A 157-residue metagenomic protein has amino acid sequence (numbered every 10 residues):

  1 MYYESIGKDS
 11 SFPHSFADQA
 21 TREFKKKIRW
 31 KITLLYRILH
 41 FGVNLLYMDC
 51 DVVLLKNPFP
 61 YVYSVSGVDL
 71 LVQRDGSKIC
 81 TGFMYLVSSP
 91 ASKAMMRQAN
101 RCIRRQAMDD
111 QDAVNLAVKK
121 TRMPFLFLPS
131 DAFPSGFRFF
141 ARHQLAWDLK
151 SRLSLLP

Functional and structural regions predicted by a protein language model:
M1-F41: Active-site-proximal specificity loops/subdomain of glycosyltransferases
I6-K8, F59-P60, R97-A99, D112: Short coil/turn segments at secondary-structure boundaries
L34, L70-V72, F83-Y85, A113 (+1 more regions): Conserved hydrophobic/aromatic beta-strand scaffold that supports enzyme active sites
L35, G42-V53: Short beta-strand-to-loop acidic/aromatic patch adjacent to the donor-nucleotide binding site
F41-V43, G67-D69, R122-M123: Loop/turn elements at helix/coil->beta-strand transitions in domains of secreted/extracellular proteins
V52-S89: Conserved donor-nucleotide/metal-binding helix-loop-beta segment in metal-dependent transferases, i.e., the alpha-helix
P90-P157: Catalytic core and acceptor-binding pocket of nucleotide-sugar-dependent glycosyltransferases
